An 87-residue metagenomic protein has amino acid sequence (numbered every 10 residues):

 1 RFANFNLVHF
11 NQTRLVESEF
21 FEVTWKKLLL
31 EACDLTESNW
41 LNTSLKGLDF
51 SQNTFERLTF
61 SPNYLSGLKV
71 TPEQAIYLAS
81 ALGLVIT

Functional and structural regions predicted by a protein language model:
R1-T87: Tandem repeat scaffolds
